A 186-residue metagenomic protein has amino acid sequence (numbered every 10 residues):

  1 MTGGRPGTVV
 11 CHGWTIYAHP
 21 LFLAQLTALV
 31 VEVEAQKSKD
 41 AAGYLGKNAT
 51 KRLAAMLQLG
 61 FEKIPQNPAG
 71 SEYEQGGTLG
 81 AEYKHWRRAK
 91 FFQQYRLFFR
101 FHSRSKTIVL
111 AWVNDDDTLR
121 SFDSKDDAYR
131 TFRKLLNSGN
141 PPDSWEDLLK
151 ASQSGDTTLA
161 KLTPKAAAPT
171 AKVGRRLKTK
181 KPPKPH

Functional and structural regions predicted by a protein language model:
M1-Y17, L23, T27, V31-A35 (+2 more regions): Enriched for short, Lys/Arg-rich terminal
G3, Y44-L45, G70-E72: Mixed-charge, polar/low-complexity N-terminal
V33, D40, Y44, I64-P65: Hydrophobic residues in alpha-helical segments
A42-A55: A short, highly charged nucleic-acid-interacting micro-segment common to nuclease and nuclease-linked defense proteins
A54-L57, Y129: A structural signal for well-ordered alpha-helical scaffolds and beta->alpha junctions
Q58-K90: A short, surface-exposed loop/turn module that caps and links secondary-structure elements
